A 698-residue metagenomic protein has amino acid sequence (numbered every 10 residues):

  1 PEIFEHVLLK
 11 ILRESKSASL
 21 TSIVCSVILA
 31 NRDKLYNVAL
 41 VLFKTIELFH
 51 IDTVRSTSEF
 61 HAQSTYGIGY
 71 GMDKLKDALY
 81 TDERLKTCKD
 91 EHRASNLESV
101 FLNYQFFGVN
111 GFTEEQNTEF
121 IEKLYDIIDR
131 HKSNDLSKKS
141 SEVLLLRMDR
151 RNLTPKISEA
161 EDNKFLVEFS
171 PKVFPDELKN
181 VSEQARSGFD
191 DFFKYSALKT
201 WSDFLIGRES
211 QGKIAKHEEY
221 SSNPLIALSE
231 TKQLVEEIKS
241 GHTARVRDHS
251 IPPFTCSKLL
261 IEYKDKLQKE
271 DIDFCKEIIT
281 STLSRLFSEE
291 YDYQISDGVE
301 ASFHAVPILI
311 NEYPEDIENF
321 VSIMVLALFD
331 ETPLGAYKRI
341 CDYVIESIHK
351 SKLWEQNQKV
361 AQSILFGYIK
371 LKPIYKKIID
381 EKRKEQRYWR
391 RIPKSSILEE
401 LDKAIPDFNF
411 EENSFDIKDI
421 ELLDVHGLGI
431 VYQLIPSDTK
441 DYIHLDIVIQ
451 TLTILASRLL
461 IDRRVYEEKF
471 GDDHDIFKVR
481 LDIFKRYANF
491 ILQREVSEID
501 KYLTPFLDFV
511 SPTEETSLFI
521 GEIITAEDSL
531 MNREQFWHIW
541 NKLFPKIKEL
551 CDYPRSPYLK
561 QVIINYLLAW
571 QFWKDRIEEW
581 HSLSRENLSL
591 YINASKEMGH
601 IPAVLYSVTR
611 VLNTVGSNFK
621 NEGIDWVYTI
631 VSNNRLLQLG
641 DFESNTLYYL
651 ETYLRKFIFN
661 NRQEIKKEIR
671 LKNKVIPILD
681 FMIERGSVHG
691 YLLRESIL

Functional and structural regions predicted by a protein language model:
P1-L698: Non-catalytic all-alpha helical scaffold/repeat segments
